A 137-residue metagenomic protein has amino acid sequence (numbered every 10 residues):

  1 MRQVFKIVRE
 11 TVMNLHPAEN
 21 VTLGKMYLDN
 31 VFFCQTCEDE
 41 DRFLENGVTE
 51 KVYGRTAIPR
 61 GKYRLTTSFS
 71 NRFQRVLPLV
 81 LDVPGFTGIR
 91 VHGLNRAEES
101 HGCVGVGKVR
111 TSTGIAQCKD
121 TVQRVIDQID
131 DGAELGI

Functional and structural regions predicted by a protein language model:
M1-A116, D120-L135: Cell wall/extracellular polymer interaction/catalysis modules
